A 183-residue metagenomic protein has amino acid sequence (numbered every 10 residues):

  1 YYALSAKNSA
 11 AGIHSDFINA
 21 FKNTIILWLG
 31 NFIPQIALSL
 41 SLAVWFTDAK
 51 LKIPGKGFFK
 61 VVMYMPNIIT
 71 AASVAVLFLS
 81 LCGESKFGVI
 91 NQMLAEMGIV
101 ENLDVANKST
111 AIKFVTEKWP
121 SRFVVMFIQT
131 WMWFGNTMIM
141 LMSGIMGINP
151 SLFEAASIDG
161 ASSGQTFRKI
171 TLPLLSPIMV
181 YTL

Functional and structural regions predicted by a protein language model:
Y1-L183: A structural signal for multi-pass alpha-helical bundles of membrane permease subunits that mediate small-molecule
